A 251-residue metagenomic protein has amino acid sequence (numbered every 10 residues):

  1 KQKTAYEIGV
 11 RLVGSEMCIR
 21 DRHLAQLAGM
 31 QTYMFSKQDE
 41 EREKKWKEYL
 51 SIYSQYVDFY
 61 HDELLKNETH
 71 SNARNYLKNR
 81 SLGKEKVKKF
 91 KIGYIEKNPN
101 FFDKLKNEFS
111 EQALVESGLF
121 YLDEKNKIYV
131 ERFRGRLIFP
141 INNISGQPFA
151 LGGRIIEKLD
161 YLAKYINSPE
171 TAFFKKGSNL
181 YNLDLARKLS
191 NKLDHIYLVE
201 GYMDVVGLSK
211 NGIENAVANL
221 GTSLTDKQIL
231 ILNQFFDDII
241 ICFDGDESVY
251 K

Functional and structural regions predicted by a protein language model:
Q2-G14, I19: Single conserved hydrophobic/aromatic residue that forms the stacking wall/gate of nucleotide- or nucleobase-binding
E16, T32-K37, S81-I92, F109-E116 (+1 more regions): Short, surface-exposed acidic
D21-N72: Conserved active-site segments centered on acidic
Q26, M30, R74-K78, G83-N100: Short, conserved phosphate-binding/catalytic loop or strand-edge motifs used in phosphoryl-/nucleotidyl-transfer
E41-E48, E96-I239: Phosphate-handling DNA/RNA-contact segment within nucleic-acid enzymes
F236-Y250: A structural-propensity feature for long, helix-poor, extended segments
